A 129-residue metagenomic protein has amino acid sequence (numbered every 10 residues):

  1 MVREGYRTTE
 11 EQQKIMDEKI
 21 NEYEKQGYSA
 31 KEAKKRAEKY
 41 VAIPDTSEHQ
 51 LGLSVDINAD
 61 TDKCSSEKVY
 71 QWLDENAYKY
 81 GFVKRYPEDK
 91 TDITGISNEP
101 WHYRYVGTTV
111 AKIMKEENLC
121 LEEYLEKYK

Functional and structural regions predicted by a protein language model:
M1-K129: Cell-envelope/glycan interface and biosynthesis
